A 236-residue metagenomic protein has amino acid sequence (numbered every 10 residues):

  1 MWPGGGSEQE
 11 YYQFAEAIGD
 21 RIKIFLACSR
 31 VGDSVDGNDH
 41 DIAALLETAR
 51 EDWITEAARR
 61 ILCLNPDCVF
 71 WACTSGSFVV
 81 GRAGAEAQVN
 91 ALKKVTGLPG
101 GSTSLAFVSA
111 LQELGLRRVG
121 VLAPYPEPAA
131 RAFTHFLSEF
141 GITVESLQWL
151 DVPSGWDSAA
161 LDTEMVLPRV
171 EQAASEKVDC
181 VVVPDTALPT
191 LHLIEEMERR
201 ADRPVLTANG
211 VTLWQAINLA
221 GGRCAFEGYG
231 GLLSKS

Functional and structural regions predicted by a protein language model:
M1, D67-A72, G120-L122, V178-D185: Periplasmic-binding protein-like
M1-T55, E127-D162: N-terminal glycine-rich anion-binding loop in soluble enzyme alpha/beta folds
R50-L64, M165-V178: Short, well-structured alpha-helical segments in soluble
D52-W53, G100-G115, V211-G222: Hydrophobic alpha-helical segments within soluble ligand-binding/sensing domains
A58-P99: Glycine/small-residue-rich loop that forms an oxyanion/phosphate-binding "nest" at active or ligand-binding sites
A91-P153, S234: Conserved beta-alpha
V152-G155, A201-A225: Short, flexible loop segments at boundaries between secondary-structure elements
L167-R200, T212-L213: Hydrophobic alpha-helical
